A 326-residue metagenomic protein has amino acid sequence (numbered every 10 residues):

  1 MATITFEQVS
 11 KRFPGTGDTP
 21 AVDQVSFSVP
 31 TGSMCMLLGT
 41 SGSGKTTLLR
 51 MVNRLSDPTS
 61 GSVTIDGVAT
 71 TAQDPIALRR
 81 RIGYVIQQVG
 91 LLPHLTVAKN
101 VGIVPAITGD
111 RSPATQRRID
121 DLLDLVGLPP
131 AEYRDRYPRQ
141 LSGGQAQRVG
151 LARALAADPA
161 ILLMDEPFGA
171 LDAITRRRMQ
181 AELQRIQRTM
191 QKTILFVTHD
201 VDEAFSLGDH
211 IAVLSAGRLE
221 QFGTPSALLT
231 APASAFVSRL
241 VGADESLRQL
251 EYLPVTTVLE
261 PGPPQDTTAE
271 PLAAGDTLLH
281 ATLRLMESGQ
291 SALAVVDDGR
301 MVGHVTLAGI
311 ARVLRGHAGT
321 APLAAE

Functional and structural regions predicted by a protein language model:
T19, A69-G83, I107, A231-P232: ABC ATPase NBD coupling module
N53: Helix-to-loop junction immediately C-terminal to a conserved catalytic motif
P113-E132: Conserved ABC ATPase "signature" region
E132, R136-L141, Q145: Conserved ABC ATPase signature
D158: Conserved catalytic motifs of ABC-family nucleotide-binding domains
F222-G223, A231, H304: ABC ATPase "signature
